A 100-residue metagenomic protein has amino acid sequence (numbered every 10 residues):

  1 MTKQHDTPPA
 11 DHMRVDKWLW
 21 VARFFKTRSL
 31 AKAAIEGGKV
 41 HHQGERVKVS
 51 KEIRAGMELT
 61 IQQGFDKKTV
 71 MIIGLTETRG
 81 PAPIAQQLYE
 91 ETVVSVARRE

Functional and structural regions predicted by a protein language model:
T2-K17, V21, S29, H41 (+1 more regions): Strongly charged
A31-G37: Short alpha-helical DNA-recognition segment
